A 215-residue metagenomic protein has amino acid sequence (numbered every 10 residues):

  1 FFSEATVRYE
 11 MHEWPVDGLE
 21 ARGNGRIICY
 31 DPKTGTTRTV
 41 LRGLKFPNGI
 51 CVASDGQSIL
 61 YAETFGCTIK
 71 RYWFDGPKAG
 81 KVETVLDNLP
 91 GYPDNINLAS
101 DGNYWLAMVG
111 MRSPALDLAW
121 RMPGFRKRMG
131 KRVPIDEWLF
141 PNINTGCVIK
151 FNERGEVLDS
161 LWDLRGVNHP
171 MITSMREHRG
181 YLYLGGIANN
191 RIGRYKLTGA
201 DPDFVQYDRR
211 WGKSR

Functional and structural regions predicted by a protein language model:
F1-R215: Sequence-structural signature of mature extracellular/luminal beta-sheet repeat domains, prominently beta-propellers
